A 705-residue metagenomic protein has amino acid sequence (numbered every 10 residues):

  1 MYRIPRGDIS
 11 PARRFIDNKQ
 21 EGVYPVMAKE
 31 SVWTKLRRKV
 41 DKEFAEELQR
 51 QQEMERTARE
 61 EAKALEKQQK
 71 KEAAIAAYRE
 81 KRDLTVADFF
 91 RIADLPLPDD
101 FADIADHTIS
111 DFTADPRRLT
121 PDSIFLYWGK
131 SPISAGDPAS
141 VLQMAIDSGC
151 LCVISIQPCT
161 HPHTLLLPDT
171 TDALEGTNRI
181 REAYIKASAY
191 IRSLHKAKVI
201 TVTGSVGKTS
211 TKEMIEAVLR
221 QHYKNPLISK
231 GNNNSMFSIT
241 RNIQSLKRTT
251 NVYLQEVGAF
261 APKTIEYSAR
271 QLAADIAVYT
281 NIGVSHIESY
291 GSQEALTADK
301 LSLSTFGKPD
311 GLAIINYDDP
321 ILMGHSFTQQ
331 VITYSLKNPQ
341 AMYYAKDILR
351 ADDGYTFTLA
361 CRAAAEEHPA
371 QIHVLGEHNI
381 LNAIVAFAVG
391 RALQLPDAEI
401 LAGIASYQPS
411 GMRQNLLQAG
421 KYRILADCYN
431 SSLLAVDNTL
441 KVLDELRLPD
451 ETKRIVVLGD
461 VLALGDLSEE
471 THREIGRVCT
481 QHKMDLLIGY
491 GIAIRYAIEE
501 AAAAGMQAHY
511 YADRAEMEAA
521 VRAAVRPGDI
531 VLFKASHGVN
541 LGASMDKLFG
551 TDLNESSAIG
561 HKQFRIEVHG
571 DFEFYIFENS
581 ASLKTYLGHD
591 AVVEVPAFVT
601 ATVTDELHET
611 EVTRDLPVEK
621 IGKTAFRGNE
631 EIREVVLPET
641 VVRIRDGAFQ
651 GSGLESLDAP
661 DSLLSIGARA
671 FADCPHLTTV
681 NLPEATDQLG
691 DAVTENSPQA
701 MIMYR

Functional and structural regions predicted by a protein language model:
M1, S10, Y24-P25, D571 (+6 more regions): Structural signature of tandem-repeat unit edges
M27-K186, R477-V478, H482-I492: N-terminal leader/targeting and accessory segments in enzymes
E43-L48, G176-Y317, I321-Q330, G390 (+3 more regions): Phosphate-binding loop of NTP-binding sites
A76-A77, V202, G411-N415, L440 (+3 more regions): ATP-dependent carboxylate/acyl-activation modules
P96, D122, S155, C159-H163 (+7 more regions): Acidic, Mg2+-coordinating active-site environments of NTP-dependent enzymes
G129-P138, L142, S410, C428-M506: Active-site beta-alpha connecting loops in nucleotide-dependent enzymes
H561-Y586: Short beta-strand/loop segment at the start of cytosolic alpha/beta domains
